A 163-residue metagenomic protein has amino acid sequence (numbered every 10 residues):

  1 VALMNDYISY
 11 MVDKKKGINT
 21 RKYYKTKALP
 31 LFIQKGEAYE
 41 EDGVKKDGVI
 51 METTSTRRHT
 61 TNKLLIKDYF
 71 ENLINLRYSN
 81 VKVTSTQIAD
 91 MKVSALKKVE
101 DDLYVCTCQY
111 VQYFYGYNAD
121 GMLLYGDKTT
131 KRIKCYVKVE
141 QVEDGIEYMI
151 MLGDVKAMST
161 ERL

Functional and structural regions predicted by a protein language model:
V1-N75: Core segments of small alpha/beta cavity-forming domains
S9-V12, E41, E71, N80 (+3 more regions): Intrinsically disordered, low-complexity regions enriched in small/polar residues
L65-K98: A short, amphipathic edge element
S85-L163: Exposed beta-sheet edge and beta->alpha loop/turn motif
